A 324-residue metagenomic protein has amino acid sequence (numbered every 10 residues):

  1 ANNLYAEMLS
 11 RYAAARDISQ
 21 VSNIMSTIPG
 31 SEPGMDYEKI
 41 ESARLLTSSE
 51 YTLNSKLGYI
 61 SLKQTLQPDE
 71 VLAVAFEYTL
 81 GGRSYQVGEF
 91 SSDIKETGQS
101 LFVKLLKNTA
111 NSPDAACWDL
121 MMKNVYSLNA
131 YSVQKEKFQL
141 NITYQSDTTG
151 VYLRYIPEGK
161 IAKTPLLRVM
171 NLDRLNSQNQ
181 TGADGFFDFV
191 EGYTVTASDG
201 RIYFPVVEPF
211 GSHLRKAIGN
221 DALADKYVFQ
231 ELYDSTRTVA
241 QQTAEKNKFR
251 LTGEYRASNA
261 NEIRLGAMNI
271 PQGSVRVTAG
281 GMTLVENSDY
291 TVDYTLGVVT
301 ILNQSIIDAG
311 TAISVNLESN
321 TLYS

Functional and structural regions predicted by a protein language model:
A1-S324: Surface-exposed, low-hydrophobicity segments enriched in Gly/Pro/acidic/Ser residues that characterize the mature
